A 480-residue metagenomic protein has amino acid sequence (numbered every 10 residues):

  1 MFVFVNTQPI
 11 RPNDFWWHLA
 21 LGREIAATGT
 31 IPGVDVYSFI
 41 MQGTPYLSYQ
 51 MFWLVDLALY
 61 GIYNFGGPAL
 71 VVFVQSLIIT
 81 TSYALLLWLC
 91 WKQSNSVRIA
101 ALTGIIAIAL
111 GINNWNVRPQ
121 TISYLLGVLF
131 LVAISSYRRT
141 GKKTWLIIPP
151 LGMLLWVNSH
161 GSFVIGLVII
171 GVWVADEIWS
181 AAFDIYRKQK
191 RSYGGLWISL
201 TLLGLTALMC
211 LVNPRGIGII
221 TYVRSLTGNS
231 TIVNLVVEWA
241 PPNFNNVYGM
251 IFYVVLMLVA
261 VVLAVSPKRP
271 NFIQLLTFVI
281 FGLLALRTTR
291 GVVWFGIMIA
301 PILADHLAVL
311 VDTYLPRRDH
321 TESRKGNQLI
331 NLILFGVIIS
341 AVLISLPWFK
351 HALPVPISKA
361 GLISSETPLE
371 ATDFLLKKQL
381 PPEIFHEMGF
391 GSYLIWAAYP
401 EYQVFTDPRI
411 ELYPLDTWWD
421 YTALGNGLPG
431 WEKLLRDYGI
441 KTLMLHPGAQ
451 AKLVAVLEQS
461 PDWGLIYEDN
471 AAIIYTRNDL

Functional and structural regions predicted by a protein language model:
F2, A107-G111, V132, W145-G161 (+2 more regions): Membrane-interface alpha helices of multi-pass inner-membrane proteins
D14, A26, I31, G161-K268 (+2 more regions): Transmembrane catalytic cores of multi-pass membrane glycosyltransferases and polysaccharide-assembly enzymes
F73-Q93: Transmembrane-helix motifs of polytopic, lipid-linked glycan transferases
L86-A109: Transmembrane-helix signature of polytopic, membrane-embedded enzymes that assemble or transfer cell-envelope glycans
N114-I122: Short acidic/glycine- and proline-prone juxtamembrane loop motifs at membrane-interface regions of multi-pass membrane
F130-W145, V262-S266: Membrane-interface transmembrane helices that cradle and orient dolichyl/undecaprenyl
P316-K377, G389-G391, P400, I410 (+1 more regions): Membrane-proximal, lumen/periplasm-facing interface regions of secretory-pathway glyco- and lipid-modifying enzymes
D373-L415, K441-H446, Y475: Short periplasmic/luminal acceptor-recognition loop of GT-C membrane glycosyltransferases, typified by
